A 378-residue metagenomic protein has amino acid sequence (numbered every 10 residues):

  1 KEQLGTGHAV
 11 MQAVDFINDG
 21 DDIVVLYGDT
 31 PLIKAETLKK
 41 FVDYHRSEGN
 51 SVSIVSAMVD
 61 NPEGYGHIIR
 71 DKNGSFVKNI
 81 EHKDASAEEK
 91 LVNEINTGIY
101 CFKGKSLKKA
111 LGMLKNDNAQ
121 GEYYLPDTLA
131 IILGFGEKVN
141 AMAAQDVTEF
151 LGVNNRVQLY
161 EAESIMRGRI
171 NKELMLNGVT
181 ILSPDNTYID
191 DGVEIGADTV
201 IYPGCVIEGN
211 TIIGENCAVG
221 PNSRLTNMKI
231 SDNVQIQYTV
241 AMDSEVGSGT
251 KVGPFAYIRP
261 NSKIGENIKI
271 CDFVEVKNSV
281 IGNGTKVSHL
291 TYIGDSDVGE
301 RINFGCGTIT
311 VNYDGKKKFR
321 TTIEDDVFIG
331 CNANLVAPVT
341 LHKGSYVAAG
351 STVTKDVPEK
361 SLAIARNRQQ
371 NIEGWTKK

Functional and structural regions predicted by a protein language model:
K1-N73, T97, C101, K109-L114: Conserved beta-loop-beta/alpha segment of the NTase-like Rossmann-fold superfamily that binds/positions NTPs
V14, N18-D22, D29, K39-V42 (+7 more regions): Catalytic cores of nucleotide-enabled group-transfer and carboxylate-activating enzymes in metabolic and assembly-line
P31, N93, Y100, E122 (+3 more regions): Residues that recognize and position ribonucleotide moieties
N50, I54, L111, G168-G178: Conserved ATP-binding module of the ATP-grasp superfamily
I68-D71, C101-F102, V153-N154, D190 (+2 more regions): Short beta-strand-to-turn element immediately C-terminal to the catalytic PLP-Schiff-base lysine in fold type I
F76-R167, K172: Catalytic-core segments of class I nucleotidyltransferases/pyrophosphorylases that form NMP-activated intermediates
T180-I364, Q369-Q370: Structural signal for interior beta-strand "rungs" in well-ordered beta-sheet cores of soluble enzyme domains
